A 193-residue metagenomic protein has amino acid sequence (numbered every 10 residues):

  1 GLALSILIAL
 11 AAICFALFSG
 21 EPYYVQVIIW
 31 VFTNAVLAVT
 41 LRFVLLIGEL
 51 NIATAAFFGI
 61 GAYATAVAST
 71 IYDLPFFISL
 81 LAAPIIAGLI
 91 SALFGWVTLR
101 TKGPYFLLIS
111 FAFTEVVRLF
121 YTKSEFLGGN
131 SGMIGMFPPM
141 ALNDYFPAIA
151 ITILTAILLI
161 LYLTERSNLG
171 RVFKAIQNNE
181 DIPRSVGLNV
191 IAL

Functional and structural regions predicted by a protein language model:
G1-L193: Transmembrane alpha-helices and adjacent helix-loop boundaries
